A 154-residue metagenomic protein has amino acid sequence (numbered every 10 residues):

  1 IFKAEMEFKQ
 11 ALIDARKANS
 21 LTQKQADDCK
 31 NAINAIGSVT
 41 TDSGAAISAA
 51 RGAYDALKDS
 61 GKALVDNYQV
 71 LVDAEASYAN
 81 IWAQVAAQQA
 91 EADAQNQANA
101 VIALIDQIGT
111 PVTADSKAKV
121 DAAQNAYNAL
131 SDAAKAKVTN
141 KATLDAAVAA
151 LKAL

Functional and structural regions predicted by a protein language model:
I1-L154: Beta-rich interaction/scaffold domains
